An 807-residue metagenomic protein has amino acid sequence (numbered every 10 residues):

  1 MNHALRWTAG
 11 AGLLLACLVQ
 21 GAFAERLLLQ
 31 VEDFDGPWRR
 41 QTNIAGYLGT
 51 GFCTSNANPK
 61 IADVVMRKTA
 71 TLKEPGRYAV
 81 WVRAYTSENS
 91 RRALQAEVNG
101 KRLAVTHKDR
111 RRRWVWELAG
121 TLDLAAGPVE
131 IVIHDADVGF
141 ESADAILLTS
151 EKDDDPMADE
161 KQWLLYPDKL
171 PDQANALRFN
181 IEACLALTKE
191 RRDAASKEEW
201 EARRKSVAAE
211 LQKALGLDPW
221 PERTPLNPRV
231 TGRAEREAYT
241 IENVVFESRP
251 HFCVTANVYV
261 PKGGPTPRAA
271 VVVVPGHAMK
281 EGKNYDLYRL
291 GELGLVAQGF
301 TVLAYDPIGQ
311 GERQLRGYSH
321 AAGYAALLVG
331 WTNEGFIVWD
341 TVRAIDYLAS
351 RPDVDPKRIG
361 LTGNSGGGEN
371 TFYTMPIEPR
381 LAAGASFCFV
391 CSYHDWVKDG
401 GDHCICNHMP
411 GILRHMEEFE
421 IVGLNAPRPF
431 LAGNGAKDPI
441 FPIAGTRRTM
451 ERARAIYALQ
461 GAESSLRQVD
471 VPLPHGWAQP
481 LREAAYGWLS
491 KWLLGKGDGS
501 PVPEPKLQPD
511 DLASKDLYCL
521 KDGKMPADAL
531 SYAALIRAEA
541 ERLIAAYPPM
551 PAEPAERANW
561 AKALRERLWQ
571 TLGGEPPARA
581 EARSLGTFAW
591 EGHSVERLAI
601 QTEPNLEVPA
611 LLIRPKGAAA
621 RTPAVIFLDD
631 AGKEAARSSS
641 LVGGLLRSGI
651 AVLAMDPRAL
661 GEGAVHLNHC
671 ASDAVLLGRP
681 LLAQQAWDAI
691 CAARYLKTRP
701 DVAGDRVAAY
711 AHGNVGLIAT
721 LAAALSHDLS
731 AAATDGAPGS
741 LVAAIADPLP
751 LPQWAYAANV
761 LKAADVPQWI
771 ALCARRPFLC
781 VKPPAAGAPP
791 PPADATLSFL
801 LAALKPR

Functional and structural regions predicted by a protein language model:
M1-L5: N-terminal secretory signal peptides that target proteins for export/translocation
A9-L18: Bacterial N-terminal signal peptides
A24-P156: Extracytoplasmic
D155-V254, A426-P609, I613-P623, A631-R637 (+5 more regions): Alpha/beta-hydrolase-fold serine-hydrolase catalytic core, especially in secreted/extracellular enzymes
Y259-P261, V274, Y305, T362-N364 (+13 more regions): Generic beta-strand/beta-sheet core signal
P265-I345, A349-S350, V390-G400, A620-K697 (+1 more regions): Cap/lid segment of the alpha/beta-hydrolase catalytic domain
M279-L290, A325-W339, L361-F372, W396 (+8 more regions): Alpha-helix capping and helix-loop boundary segments enriched in small/acidic/polar residues
D346-R414, A692-A763, W769: Primarily recognizes the serine-hydrolase "nucleophile elbow" in alpha/beta-hydrolase and SGNH/GDSL folds
